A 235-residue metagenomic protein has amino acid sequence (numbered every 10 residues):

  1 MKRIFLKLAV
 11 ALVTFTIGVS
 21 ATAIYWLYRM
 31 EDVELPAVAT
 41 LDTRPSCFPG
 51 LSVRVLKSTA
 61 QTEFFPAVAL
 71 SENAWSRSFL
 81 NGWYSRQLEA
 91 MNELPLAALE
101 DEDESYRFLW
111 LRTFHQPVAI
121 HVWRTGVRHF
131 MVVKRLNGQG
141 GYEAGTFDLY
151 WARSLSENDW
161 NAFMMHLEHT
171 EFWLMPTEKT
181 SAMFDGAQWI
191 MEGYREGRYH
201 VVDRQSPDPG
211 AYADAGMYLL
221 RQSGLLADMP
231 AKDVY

Functional and structural regions predicted by a protein language model:
M1-G18: N-terminal Sec-pathway targeting helices
S20-Y235: Function-determining sites in protein domains
